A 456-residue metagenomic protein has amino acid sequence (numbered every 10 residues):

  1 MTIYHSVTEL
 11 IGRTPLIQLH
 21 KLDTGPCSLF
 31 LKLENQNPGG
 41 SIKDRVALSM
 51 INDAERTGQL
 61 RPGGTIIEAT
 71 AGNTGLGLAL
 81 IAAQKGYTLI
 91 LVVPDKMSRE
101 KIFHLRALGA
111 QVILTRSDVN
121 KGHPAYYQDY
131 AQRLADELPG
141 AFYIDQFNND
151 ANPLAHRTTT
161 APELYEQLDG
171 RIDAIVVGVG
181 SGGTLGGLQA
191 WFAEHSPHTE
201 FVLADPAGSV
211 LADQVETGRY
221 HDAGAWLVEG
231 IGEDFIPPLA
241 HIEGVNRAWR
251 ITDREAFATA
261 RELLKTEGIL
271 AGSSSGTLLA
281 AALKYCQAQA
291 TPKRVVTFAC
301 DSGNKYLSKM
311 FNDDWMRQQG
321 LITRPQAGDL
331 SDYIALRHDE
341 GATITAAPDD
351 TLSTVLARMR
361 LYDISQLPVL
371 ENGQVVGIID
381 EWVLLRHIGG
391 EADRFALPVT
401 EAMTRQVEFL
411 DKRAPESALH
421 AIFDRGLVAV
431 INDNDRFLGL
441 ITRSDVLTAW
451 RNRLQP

Functional and structural regions predicted by a protein language model:
M1-Y333: PLP-dependent amino-acid enzyme catalytic core
K96-R99, A342-T343, L352: Short glycine/proline-centered loop/turn elements that form peptide/ligand docking sites
G244, G328-I344, F395-V407: Bateman (tandem CBS) regulatory domains
I344-D363, L370-E371, I388, E408-L427 (+2 more regions): The conserved cystathionine-beta-synthase
G377-L384, L438-V446: Short hydrophobic beta-strand motif reused across regulatory alpha/beta modules
L385-R386, G390-A392: Alpha-helical adaptor scaffolds
